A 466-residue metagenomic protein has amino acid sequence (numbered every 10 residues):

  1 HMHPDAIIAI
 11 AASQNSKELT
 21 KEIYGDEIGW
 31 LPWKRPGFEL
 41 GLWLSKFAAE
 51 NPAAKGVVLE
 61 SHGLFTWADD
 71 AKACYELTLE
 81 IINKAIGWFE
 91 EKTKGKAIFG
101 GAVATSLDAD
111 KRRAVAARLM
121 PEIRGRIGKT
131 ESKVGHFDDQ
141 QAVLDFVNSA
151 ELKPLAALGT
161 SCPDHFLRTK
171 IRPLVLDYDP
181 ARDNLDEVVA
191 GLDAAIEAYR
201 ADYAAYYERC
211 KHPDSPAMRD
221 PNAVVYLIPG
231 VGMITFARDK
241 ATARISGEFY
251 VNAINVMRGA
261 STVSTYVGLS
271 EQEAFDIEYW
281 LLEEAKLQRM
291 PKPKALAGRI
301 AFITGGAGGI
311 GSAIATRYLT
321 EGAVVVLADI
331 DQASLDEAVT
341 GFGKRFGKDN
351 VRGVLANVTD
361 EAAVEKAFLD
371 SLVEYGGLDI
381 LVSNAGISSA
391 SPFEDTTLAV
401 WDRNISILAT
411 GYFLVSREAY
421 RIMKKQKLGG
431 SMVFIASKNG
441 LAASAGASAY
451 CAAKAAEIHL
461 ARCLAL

Functional and structural regions predicted by a protein language model:
H1-A301: Glycine-rich flexible loops
R299-V324: Canonical Rossmann dinucleotide-binding motif of NAD(H)/NADP(H)-dependent dehydrogenases/reductases, specifically
P392-F393, T397-D402: Substrate-binding pocket helix/loop in short-chain dehydrogenase/reductase
E394, A442-S448: Active-site loop immediately N-terminal to the catalytic Tyr-X3-Lys motif of short-chain dehydrogenase/reductase
S416, A453, A461: Active-site helix of classical SDR
R421, L466: Alpha-helical segment proximal to the catalytic Tyr-Lys
S437: Residue(s) in the substrate-gating loop at a strand-loop-helix junction that position the organic substrate next
